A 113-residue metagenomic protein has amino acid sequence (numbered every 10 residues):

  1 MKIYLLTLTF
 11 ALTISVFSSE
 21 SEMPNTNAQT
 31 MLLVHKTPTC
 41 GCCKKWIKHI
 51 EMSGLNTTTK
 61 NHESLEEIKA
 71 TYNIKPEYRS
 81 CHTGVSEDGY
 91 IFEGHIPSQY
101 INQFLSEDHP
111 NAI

Functional and structural regions predicted by a protein language model:
Y4-S15: Bacterial N-terminal signal peptides
S18-S21, A28: Boundary at the C-terminal end of the N-terminal hydrophobic targeting segment
N25-S53: Local sequence-structure signature of Cys/Sec-based thiol-disulfide redox active-site neighborhoods
M31-L32, L55-T57, D88-I91: Short active-site oxyanion
P38-G41, L65, G89-F92: Solvent-exposed loop/turn segments at secondary-structure junctions within structured extracellular/periplasmic domains
C43-S86: N-terminal, post-signal-peptide region of Sec/Tat-exported proteins
A70-T71, E77-I113: Thiol/selenol-based redox catalytic cores and closely related redox-interacting motifs
